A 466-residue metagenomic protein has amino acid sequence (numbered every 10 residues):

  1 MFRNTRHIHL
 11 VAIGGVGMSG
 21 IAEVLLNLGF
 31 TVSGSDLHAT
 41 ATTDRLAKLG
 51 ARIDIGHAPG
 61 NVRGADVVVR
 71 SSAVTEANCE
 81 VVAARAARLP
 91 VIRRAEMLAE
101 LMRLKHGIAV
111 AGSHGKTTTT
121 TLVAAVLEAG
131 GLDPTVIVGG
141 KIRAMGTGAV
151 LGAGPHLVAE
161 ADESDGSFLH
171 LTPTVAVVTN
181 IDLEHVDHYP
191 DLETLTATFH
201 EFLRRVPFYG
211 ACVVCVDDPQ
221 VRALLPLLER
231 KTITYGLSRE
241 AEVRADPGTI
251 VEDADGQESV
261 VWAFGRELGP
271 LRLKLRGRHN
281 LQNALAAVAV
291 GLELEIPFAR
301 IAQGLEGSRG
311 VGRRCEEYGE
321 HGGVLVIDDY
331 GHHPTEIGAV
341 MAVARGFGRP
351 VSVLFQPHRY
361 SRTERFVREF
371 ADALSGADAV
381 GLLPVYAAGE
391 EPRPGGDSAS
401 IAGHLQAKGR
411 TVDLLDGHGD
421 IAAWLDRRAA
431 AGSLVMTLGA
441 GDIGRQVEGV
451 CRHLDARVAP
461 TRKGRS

Functional and structural regions predicted by a protein language model:
M1-M97, P219, A241, D246-P247 (+3 more regions): N-terminal leader/targeting and accessory segments in enzymes
F2-H9, G17, E23-L28, A254-A379 (+2 more regions): Nucleotide phosphate-binding/pyrophosphate-handling subdomain across enzymes that bind or process nucleotide phosphates
V24-N27, A47, N61, S72-V216 (+4 more regions): Phosphate-binding loop of NTP-binding sites
F30-L37, A211-V216, V353-Q356, G376-A387: Short internal beta-strands
S35-D36, D54-H57, I92-A99, V136-G140 (+5 more regions): Beta-strand->loop->alpha-helix junctions that form or flank phosphate-binding loops in nucleotide-handling enzymes
V62-V67, P155, A430-S433: Short acidic/histidine-rich motifs immediately flanking catalytic phosphotransfer sites in two-component signaling
R244, A371-A431: C-terminal helical cap/extension that packs against the catalytic core of soluble nucleotide-cofactor enzymes
L382, D455-S466: Short, flexible loop segments at boundaries between secondary-structure elements
